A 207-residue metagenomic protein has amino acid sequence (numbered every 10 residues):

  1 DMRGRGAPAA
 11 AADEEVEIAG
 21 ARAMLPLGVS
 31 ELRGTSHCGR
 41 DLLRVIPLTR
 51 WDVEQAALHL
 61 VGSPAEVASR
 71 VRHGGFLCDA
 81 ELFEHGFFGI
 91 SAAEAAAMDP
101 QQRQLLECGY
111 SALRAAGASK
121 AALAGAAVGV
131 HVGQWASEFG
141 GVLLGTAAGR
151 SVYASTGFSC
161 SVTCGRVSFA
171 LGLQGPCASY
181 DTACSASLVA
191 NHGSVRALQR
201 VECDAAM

Functional and structural regions predicted by a protein language model:
D1-A97, Q102-L106, S111-R114, A205: ACP-dependent fatty acid/polyketide chain-elongation machinery
D1-P8, G34, A56-L60, P64-A65 (+7 more regions): Active-site-adjacent elements of ketosynthase-type condensing enzymes
A12-D13, D79-H85, Q134-A136, G140 (+2 more regions): Conserved catalytic cysteine-centered active-site region of acyl-thioester-dependent Claisen-condensing enzymes
G20, S36, G109, L113 (+4 more regions): Conserved structural-core and active-site-/substrate-pathway-adjacent residues in large, well-folded domains of enzymes
L25-E31, F139-T146: Cytochrome P450 core scaffold surrounding the K-helix E-X-X-R motif and the conserved "meander" helix-loop region
L25-P26, R103-A121, S179-M207: Active-site-proximal alpha-helical scaffold in enzymes
T49, K120-A126: Flexible, glycine/charged-enriched surface loops at secondary-structure junctions
F87-M98, G145-S151, G172-D181: Glycine- and acidic
